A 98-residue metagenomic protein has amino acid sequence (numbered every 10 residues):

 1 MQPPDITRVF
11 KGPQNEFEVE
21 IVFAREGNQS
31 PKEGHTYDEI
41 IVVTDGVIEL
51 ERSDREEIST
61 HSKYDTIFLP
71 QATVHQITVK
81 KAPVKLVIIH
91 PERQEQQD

Functional and structural regions predicted by a protein language model:
M1-Q14: N-terminal non-globular leader segments, chiefly Sec-dependent signal peptides
R8, I21-F23, I88: Structural signal for conserved beta-strand scaffold positions within catalytic alpha/beta enzyme cores
E18-H35: Conserved short histidine dyad/triad with adjacent acidic residue
H35-L50: Short, conserved beta-strand element in jelly-roll/cupin
E51-S53, T78: A generic structural motif
R55-Q71: Short acidic-glycine-tyrosine-enriched beta hairpin
Q71-Q96: Ligand-binding loop in jelly-roll beta-barrel domains
